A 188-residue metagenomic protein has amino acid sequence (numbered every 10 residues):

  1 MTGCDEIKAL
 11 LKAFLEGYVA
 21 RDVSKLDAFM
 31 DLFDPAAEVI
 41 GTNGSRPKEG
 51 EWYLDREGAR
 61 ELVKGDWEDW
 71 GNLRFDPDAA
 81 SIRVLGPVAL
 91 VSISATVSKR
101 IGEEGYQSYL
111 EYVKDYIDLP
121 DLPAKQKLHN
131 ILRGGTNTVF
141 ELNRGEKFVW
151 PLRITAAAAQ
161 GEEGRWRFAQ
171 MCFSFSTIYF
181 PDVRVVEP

Functional and structural regions predicted by a protein language model:
T2-K25: Short, aromatic-enriched amphipathic alpha-helices that serve as compact interaction elements
C4, K25-Y116: A solvent-exposed, acidic/Ser-Thr-rich amphipathic alpha-helical stretch
L10, F14, L62, I154-A156: Alpha-helical packing segments of well-folded alpha/beta enzyme cores
E104-R184: Short beta-strand edge/turn micro-motifs at domain boundaries
E187-P188: Intrinsically disordered, low-complexity acidic/proline-/asparagine-rich linker or regulatory tail/stalk regions
